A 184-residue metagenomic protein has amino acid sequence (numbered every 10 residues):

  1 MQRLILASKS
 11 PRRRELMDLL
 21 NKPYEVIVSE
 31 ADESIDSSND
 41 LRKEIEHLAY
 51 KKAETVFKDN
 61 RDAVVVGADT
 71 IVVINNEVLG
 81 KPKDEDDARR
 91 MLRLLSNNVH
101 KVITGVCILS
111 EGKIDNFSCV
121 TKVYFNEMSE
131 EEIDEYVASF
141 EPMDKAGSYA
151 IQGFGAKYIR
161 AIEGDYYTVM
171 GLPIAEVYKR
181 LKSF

Functional and structural regions predicted by a protein language model:
Q2-I5, N39-F184: Anionic-ligand binding patches
Q2-K22: N-terminal beta1-alpha1 ligand-phosphate binding loop
S8-S10, S29, S96: Short linear Ser/Thr-Pro motifs
P11, A31, K113: Short, glycine/serine-rich, charged loops/turns that create anion-binding and catalytic segments at active sites
E15-L19, D36, K58-D59: Short loop/helix-cap segments at secondary-structure boundaries that form the rim of catalytic
K22-P23, A150: A generic short alpha-helical patch detector that favors 3-5-residue windows in or near N-terminal regions
E25-S34: A short beta-strand-loop structural module common to alpha/beta enzyme folds
